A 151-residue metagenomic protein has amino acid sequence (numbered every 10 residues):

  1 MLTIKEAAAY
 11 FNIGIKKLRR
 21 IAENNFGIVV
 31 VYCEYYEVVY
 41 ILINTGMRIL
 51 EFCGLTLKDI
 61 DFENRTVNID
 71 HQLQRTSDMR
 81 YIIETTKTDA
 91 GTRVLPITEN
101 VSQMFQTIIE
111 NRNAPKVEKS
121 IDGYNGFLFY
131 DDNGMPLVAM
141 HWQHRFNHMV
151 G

Functional and structural regions predicted by a protein language model:
I4-K5, R19, V39, L50: Residues within the helices of the helix-turn-helix
A9-C33: Major-groove DNA-recognition helix of helix-turn-helix-type DNA-binding domains
N12, E23, L57, N147 (+1 more regions): Residue-level detection of the helix-turn-helix DNA-binding "recognition helix"
K16-R19, T98-G151: Active-site/catalytic core of tyrosine-dependent DNA strand-transfer enzymes
K17, E51, T66: Residues in the helix-turn-helix
Y36-C53: Short pre-functional
T45, G54-N113, S120: Conserved tyrosine-mediated DNA breakage-rejoining catalytic core shared by Y-recombinases
